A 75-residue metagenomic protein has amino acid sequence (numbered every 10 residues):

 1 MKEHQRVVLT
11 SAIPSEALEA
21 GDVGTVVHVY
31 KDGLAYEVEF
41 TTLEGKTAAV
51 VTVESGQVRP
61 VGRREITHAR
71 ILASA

Functional and structural regions predicted by a protein language model:
K2-R64, A69: Basic/aromatic-rich interaction segments and small domains that mediate binding to polyanionic partners
A73-S74: Extended, low-polarity transmembrane helix blocks
